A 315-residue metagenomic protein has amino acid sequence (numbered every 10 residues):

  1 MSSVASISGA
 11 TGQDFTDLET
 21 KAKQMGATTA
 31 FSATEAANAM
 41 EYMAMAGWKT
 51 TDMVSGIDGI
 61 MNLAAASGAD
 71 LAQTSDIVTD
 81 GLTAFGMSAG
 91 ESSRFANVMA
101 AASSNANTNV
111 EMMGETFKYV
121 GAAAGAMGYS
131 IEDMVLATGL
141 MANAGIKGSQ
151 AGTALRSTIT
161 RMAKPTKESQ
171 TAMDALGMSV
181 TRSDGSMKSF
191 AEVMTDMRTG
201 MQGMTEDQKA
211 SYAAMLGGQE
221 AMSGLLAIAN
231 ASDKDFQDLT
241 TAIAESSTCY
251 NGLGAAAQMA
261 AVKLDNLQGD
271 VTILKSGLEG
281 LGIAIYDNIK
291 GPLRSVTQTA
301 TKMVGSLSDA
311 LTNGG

Functional and structural regions predicted by a protein language model:
M1-N97, A101-M113, A124-E132, A144-Q150 (+7 more regions): A short, structural motif
T16, S93, N230-D233, D265-Q268 (+1 more regions): Alpha-helix N-cap/helix-start motif at coil-to-helix transitions, marked by capping-box chemistry
K21, A39-M43, I77-G81, T116-V120 (+4 more regions): Short acidic/histidine-centered micro-motifs embedded in hydrophobic/aromatic stretches that mark compact functional
S55, G145-G152, V193, G203 (+2 more regions): Hydrophobic, low-dielectric interface segments
V135-T241, Q258, L278: Extended alpha-helical or coil "stalk/linker/tether" regions that are enriched in polar/charged and small residues
